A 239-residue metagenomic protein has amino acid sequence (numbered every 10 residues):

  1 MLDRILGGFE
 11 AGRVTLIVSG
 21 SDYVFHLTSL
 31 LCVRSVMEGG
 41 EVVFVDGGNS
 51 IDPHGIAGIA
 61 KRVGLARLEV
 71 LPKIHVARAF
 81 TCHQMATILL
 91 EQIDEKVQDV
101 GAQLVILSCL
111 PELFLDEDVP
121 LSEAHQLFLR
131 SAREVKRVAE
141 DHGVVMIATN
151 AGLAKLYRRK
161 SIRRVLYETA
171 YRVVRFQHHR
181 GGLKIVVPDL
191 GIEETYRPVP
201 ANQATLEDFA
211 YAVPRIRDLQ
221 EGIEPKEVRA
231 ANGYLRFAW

Functional and structural regions predicted by a protein language model:
M1-K61, A66, N232-W239: The Walker A/P-loop phosphate-binding site
F9, V18-F25, V36, K61-V63 (+6 more regions): Localized chelating/binding microdomains that coordinate divalent metal ions or stabilize phosphate-bearing
G12-R13, G39, L71, H142 (+1 more regions): Short, well-ordered alpha-helix to beta-strand connector turns
T15-I17, V43-V45, H75-A77, I147 (+1 more regions): Hydrophobic/aromatic beta-strand patches that form the interior of the parallel beta-sheet core in alpha/beta enzyme
S29, A86-L90, F128-R133: Short, hydrophobic/amphipathic alpha-helical packing segments that form internal helix faces or helix-helix interfaces
V45-E117: Conserved inter-motif catalytic segment of the P-loop NTP-binding fold
K96-T169: P-loop NTPase motor core
R137-W239: Phosphate-binding/switch region of NTP-binding enzymes
